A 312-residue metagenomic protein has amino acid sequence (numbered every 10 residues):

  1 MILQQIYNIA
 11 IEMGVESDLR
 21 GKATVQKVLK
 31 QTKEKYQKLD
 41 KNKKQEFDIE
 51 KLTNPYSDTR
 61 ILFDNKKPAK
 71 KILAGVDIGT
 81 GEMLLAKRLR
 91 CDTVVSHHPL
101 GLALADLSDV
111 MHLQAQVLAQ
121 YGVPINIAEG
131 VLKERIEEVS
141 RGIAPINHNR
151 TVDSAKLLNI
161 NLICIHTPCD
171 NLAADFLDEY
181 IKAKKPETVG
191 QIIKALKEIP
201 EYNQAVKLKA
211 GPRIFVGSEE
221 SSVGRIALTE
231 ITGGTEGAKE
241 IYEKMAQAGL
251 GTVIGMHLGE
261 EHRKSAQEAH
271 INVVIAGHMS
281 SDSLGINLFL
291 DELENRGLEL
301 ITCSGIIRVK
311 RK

Functional and structural regions predicted by a protein language model:
M1-T93, P99-Q267, I271-K312: Non-catalytic interface/targeting segments
